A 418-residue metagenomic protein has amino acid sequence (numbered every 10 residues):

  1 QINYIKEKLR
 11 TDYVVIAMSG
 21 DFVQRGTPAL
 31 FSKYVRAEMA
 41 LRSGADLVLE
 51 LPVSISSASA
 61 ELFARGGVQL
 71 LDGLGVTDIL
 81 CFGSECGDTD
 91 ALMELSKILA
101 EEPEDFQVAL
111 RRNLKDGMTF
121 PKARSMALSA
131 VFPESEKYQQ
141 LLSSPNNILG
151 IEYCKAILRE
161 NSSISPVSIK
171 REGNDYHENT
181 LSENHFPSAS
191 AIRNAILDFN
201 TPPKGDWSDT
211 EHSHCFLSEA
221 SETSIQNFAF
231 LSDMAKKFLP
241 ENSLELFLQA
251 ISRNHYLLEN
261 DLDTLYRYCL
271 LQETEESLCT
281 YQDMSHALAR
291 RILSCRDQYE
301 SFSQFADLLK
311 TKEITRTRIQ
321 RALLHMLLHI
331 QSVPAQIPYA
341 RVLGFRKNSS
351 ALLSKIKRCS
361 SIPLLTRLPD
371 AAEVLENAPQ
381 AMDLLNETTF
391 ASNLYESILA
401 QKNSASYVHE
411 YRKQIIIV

Functional and structural regions predicted by a protein language model:
Q1-R36: N-terminal catalytic cores of NTP/NDP-binding nucleotidyl/phosphoryl-transfer enzymes
K6-E7, L41, V68, D72-G73: Non-catalytic positions within long, well-ordered alpha-helices that form the structural scaffold/packing of enzyme
L9-T11, A45, V76-T77: Short, high-confidence coil segments that cap the C-terminus of an alpha-helix and link into the following beta-strand
F22-P28, E50-V53, S57: Acidic/glycine-enriched edge-of-secondary-structure segments
E38-P52: A glycine-rich helix N-cap at a beta->alpha junction
L51-V418: Active-site cores that bind ATP or allylic diphosphates and position pyrophosphate for catalysis
